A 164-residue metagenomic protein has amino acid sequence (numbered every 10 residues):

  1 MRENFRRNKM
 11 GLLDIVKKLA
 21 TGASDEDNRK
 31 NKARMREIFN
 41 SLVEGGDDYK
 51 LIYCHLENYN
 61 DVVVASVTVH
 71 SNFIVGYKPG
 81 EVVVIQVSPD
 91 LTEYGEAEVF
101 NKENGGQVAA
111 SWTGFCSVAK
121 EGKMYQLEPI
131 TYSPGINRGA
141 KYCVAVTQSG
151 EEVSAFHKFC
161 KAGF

Functional and structural regions predicted by a protein language model:
M1-M10: Short, Lys/Arg-enriched N-terminal segments with co-localized hydrophobic residues within the first ~10-30 amino acids
R6, N40, I74, N101 (+1 more regions): Compositionally biased, low-structure terminal segments
M10-G11, V87, S154: Coil-to-alpha-helix initiation sites in intrinsically disordered, low-complexity, charged segments
G11-V75: Anionic N-terminal interaction surfaces
K18, A109-F164: Low-complexity intrinsically disordered segments
A65-M124: Phosphoinositide-binding peripheral membrane targeting modules
